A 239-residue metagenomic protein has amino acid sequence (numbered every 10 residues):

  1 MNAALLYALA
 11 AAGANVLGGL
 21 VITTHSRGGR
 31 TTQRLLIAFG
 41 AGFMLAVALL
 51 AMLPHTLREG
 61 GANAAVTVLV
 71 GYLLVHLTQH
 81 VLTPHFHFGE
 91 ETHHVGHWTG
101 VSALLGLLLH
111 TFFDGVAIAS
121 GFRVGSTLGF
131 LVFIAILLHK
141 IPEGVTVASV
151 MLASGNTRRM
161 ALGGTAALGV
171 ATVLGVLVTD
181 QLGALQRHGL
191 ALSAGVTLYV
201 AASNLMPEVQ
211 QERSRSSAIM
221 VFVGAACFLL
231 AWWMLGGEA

Functional and structural regions predicted by a protein language model:
M1-A239: Intrinsically disordered, metal-sensing/regulatory segments
